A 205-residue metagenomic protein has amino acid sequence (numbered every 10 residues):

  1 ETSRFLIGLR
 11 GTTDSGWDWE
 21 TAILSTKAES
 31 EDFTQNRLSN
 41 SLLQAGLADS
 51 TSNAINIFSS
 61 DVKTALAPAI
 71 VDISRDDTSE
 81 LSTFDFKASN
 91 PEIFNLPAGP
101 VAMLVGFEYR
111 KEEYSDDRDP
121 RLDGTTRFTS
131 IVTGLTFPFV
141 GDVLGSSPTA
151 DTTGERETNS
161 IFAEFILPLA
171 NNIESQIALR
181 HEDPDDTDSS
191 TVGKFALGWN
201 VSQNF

Functional and structural regions predicted by a protein language model:
E1-T158, D186: Surface-exposed, low-complexity loop segments enriched in small/polar and acidic residues
I7, F84-F86, I161-A163, S175 (+1 more regions): Membrane-embedded beta-strands of outer-membrane beta-barrel proteins, especially the hydrophobic/small aromatic
I7, L169-N172, V201-S202: The structured alpha-helical core of multi-pass membrane proteins
G11-T13, N90-E92, A163, L167 (+2 more regions): Residue-level signature of outer-membrane beta-barrel architecture
G16-W19, N172-S175, Q203-F205: Repeated loop/turn-to-beta-strand initiation elements of outer-membrane beta-barrel proteins
N90-E92, E113, L167-L169, I173 (+1 more regions): Structural motif corresponding to the C-terminal cap of alpha-helices
G145-T149, N159-F165, Q176-H181: Active-site-adjacent structural elements in folded domains
I173-P184, T191, L197: Transmembrane beta-strand segments that form the barrel wall of outer-membrane beta-barrel proteins
